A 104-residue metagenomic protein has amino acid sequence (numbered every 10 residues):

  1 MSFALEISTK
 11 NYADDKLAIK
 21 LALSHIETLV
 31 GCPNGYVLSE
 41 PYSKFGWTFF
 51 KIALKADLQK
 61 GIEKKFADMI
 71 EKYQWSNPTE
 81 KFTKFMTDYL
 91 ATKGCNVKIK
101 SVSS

Functional and structural regions predicted by a protein language model:
M1-A4, F45-F49, T92: A general secondary-structure signal for short beta-strands and their flanking turns/coil in non-transmembrane regions
M1-S24: Short, extreme N-terminal segment that most often corresponds to the first beta-strand
E6-K10, A53-K55, K100-V102: A structural detector for beta-sheet-dominated domains
N11-A18, L58, Q74, P78-F82: Non-membrane alpha-helical secondary structure
A18-H25, L29, K65, M69 (+1 more regions): Charge-rich, solvent-exposed alpha-helical interaction surfaces
E27-Y36, L90-N96: Short secondary-structure junctions
V30-S76: Short, intrinsically disordered low-complexity segments
I70-S104: Conserved short beta-strand edge segments in small beta-sheet-based binding/regulatory domains
